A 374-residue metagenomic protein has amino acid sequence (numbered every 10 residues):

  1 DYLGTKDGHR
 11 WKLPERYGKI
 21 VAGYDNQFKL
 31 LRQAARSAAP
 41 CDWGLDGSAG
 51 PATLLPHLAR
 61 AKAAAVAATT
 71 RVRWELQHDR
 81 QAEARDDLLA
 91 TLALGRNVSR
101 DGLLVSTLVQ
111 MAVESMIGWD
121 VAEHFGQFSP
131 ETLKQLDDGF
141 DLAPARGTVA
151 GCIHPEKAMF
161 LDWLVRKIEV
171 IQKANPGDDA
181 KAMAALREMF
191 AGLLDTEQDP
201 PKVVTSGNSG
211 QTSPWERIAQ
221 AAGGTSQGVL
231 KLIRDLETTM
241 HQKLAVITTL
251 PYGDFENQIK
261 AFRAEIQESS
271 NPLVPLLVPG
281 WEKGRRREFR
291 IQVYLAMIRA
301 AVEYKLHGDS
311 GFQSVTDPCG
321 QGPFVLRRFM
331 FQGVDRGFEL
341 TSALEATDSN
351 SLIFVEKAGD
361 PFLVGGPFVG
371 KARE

Functional and structural regions predicted by a protein language model:
D1-E374: Short acidic linear motifs
